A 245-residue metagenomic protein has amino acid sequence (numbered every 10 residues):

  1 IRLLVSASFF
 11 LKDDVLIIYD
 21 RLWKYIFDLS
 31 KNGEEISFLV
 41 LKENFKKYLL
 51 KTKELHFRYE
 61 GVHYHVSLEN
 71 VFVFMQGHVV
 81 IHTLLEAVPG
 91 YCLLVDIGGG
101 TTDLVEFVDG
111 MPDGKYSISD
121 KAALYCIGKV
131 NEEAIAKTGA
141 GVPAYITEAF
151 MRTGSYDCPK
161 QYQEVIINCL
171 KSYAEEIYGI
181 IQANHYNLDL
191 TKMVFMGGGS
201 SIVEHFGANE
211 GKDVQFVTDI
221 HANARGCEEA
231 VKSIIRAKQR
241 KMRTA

Functional and structural regions predicted by a protein language model:
I1-C92, P112-L124, I146-A245: Nucleotide/phosphate-binding catalytic cleft detector across ATP-hydrolyzing and phosphate-transferring enzymes
L84-P112, V130: Gly/Thr-rich phosphate-binding beta-strand-loop-beta motif of the actin/hexokinase/Hsp70
E106-P143: Glycine/GP-enriched mid-protein hinge/lid loop-to-helix segment characteristic of carbohydrate kinases
